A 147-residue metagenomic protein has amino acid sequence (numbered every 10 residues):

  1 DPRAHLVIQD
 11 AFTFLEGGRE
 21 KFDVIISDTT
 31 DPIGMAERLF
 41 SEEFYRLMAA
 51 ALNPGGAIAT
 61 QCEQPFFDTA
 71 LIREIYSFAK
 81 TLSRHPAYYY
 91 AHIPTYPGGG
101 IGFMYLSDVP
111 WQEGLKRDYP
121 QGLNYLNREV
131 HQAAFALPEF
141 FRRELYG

Functional and structural regions predicted by a protein language model:
D1, N53, T81-S83, P120: Short, well-ordered coil/turn elements that cap or connect secondary structure elements
D1-A57, F67-L71: The AdoMet/dcAdoMet-binding core of the Class I SAM-like
G18-R19, P97-G99: Short glycine/proline-enriched turns and hinge-like loops at secondary-structure junctions
T30, Q61-P65, A91-H92: Short strand-turn motif at the edge of the Rossmann-like AdoMet-binding core
Y45-A49, L71-I93, M104: Conserved Class I S-adenosyl-L-methionine
I58-A59, A87: Structural detector of well-ordered beta-strand residues that form the stable sheet scaffold of enzyme domains
D68, T95-Y96: Generic structural signal for helix capping and beta-alpha/helix-loop junctions
S77, G98-G147: SAM/dcSAM-binding transferase cores
